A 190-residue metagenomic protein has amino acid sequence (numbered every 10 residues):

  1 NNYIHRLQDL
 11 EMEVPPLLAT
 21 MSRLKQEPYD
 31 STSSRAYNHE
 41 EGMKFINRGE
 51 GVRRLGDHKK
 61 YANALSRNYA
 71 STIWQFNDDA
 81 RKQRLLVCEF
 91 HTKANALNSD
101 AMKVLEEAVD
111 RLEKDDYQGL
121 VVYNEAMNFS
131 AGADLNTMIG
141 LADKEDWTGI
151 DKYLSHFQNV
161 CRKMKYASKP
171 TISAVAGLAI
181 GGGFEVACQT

Functional and structural regions predicted by a protein language model:
N1-L120, N124-M127, N136-Q158, R162-K169 (+2 more regions): N-terminal glycine-rich phosphate-binding loop for ADP-containing cofactors
A174-V175: Structural motif
